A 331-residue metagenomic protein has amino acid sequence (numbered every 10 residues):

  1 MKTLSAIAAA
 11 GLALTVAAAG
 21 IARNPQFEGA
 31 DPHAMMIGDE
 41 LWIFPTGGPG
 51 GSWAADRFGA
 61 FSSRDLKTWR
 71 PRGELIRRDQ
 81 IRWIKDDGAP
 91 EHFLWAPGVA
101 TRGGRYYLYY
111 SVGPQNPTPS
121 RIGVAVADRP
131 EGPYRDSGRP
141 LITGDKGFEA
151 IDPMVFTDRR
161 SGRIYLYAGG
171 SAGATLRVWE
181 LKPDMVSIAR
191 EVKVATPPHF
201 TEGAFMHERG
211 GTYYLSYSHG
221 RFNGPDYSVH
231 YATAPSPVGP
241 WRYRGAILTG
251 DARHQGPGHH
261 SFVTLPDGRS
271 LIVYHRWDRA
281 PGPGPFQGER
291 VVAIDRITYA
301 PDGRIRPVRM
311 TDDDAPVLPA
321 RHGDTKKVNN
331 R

Functional and structural regions predicted by a protein language model:
M1-L4: Positively charged n-region of N-terminal signal peptides that target proteins for export
I7-T15: Bacterial N-terminal signal peptides
A18-R331: Carbohydrate-active catalytic/glycan-binding domains of CAZyme proteins, especially the secreted or lumenal ectodomains
